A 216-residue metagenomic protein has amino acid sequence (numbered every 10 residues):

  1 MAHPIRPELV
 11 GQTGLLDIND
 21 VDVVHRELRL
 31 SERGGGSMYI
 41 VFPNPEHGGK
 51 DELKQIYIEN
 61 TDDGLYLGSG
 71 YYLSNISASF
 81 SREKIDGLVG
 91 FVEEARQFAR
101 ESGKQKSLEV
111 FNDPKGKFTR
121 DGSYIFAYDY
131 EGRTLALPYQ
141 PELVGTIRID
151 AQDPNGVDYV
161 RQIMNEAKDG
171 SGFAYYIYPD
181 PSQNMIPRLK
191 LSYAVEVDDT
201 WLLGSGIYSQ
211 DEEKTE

Functional and structural regions predicted by a protein language model:
M1-E216: N-terminal membrane-sensor/transducer module of prokaryotic signaling receptors
